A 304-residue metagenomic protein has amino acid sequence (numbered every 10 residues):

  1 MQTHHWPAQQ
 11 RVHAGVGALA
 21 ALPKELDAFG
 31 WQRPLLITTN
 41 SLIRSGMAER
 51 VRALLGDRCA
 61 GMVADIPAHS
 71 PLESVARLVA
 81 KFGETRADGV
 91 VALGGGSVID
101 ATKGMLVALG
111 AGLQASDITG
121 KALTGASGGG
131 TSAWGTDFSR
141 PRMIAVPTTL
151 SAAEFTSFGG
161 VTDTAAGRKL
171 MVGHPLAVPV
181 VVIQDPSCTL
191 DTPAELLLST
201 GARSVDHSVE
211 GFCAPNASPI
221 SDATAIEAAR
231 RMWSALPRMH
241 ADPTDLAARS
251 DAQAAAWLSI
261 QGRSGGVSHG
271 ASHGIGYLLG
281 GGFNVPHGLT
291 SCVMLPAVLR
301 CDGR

Functional and structural regions predicted by a protein language model:
M1-G89: ATP/NTP phosphate-donor binding region
A20, K24, G110-P219: A glycine/threonine-rich phosphate-anchoring loop and its flanking beta-alpha core in nucleotide/phosphate-binding
A48-V51, L78-V79, V98-A111, T156-S157: Short Gly/Thr/Asp-enriched flexible loops that form oxyanion-binding sites at enzyme active sites
H69, S97, M105-L109, A122-L123 (+3 more regions): Acidic, glycine-rich active-site loops and adjacent beta-strand->loop/helix elements that engage anionic groups
V79, P175-V182, G266-H273: Acidic-glycine-rich active-site phosphate/pyrophosphate-binding loop
A87-M105, T148-A153, V285: Glycine/serine-rich anion-binding loops at beta->alpha junctions that coordinate negatively charged ligand groups
G211-R304: Active-site segments that bind and position negatively charged phosphate/pyrophosphate groups
